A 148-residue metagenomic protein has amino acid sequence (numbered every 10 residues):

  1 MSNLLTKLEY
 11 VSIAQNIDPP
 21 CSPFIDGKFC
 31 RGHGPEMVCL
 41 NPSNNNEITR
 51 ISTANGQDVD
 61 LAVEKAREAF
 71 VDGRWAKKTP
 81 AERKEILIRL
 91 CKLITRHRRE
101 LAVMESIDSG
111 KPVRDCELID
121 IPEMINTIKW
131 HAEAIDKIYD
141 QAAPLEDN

Functional and structural regions predicted by a protein language model:
M1-I51, E85-R89, K137-N148: Terminal low-complexity tails and localization/encapsulation signals of metabolic enzymes
N46-Y139: Glycine-rich loop-to-alpha-helix module at the N-terminal edge of alpha/beta enzyme cores
